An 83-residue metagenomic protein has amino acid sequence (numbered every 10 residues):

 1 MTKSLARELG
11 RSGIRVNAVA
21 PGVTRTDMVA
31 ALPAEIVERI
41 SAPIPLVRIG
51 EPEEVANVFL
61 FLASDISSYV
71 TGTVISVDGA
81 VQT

Functional and structural regions predicted by a protein language model:
M1-L5, L9, V19, L62: Hydrophobic alpha-helix immediately C-terminal to the catalytic Tyr-X-X-X-Lys motif of short-chain
T2-K3, R7, I14, A56-N57: Conserved active-site helix of classical SDR/Rossmann-fold NAD(P)-dependent CH-OH oxidoreductases
G10, R15, V70-G72: Short, small/polar-rich loop/turn modules that mediate ligand/substrate recognition or access, typified
A30-I44: A short C-terminal helix-loop "cap" of Rossmann-like NAD(P)-dependent dehydrogenase/epimerase domains
I44-V55, I66: A conserved structural motif in NAD(P)-dependent oxidoreductases
F59-L60, T71-T83: Short C-terminal tail/terminal secondary-structure segment of NAD(P)H-dependent dehydrogenase/reductase domains
